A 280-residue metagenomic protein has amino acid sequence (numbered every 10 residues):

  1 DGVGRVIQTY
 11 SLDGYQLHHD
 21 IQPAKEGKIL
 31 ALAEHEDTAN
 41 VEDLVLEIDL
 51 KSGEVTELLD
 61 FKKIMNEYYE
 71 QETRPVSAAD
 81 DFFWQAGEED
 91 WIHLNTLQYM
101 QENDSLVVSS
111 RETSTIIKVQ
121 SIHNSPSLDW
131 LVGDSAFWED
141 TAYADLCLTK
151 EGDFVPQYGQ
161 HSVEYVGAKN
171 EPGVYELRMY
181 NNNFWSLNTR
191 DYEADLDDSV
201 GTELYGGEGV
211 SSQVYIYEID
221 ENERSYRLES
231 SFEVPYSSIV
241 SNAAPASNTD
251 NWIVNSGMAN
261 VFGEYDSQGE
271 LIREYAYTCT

Functional and structural regions predicted by a protein language model:
D1-T280: Histidine-/acidic-rich catalytic cores in large beta-rich domains
